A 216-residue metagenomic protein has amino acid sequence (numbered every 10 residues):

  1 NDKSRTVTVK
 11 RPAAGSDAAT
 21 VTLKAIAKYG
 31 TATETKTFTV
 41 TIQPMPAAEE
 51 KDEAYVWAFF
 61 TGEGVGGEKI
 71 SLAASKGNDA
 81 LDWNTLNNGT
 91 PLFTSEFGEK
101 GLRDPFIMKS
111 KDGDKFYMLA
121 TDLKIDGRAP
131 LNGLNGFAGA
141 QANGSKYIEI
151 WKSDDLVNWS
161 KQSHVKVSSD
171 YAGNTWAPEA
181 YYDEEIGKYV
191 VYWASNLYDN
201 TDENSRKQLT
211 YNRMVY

Functional and structural regions predicted by a protein language model:
N1-A48: Beta-rich interaction/scaffold domains
S4, W176-A177: Short structured motifs
M45-T175, Y181-Y216: Beta-rich carbohydrate-recognition and catalytic domains
